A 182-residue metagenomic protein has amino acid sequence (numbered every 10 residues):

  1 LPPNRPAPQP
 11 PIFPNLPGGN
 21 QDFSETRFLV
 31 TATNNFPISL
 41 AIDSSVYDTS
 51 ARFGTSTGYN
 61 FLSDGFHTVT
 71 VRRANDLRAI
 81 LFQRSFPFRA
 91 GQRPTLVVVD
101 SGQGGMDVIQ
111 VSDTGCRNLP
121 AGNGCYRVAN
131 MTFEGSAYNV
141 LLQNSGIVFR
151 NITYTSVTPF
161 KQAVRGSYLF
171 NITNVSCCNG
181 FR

Functional and structural regions predicted by a protein language model:
L1-R182: Intrinsically disordered, low-complexity polar regions and short flexible loop motifs
